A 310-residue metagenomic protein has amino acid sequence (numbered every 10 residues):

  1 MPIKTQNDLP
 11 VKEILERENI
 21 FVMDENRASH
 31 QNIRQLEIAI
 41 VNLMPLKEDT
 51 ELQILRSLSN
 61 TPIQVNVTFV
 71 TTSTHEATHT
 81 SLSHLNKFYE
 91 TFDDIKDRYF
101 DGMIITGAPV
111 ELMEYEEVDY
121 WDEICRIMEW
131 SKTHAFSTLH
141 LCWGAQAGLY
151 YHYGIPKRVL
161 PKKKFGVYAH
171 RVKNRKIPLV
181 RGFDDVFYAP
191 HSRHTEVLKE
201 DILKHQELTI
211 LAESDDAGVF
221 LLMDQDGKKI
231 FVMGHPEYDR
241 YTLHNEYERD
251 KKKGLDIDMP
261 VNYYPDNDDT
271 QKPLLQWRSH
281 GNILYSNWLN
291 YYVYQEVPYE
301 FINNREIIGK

Functional and structural regions predicted by a protein language model:
M1-T74, Y89-I95, Y99, R126 (+2 more regions): Amide-donor transfer/coupling interface in amidating biosynthetic enzymes
T50, H79, E114-Y115, L149-Y151 (+2 more regions): Short glycine-/acidic-enriched loop or helix-start segments at secondary-structure transitions that form or flank
S73-N86: N-terminal beta-loop-helix "entrance" segment that forms/cooperates in small-molecule cofactor or anionic ligand
Y99-F100, E114: One-carbon transfer enzymes
I105-N174: Cysteine-nucleophile active-site neighborhood
